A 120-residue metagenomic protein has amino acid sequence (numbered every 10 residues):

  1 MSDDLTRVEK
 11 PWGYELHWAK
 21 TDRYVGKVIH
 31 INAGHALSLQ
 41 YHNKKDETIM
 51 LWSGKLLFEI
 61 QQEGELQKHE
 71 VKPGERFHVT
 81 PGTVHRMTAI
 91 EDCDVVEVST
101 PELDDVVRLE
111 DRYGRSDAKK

Functional and structural regions predicted by a protein language model:
D3-K10, T88-K120: Double-stranded beta-helix
D4-K45: A short glycine-rich, His/Asp/Glu-containing loop-to-beta-strand
V28, T48, Q67-H69: Short, surface-exposed secondary-structure edge patches
K44-Q62: Glycine- and acidic-residue-biased ligand/ion/polar-headgroup-sensing regions
Q62-G82: Short acidic-glycine-tyrosine-enriched beta hairpin
